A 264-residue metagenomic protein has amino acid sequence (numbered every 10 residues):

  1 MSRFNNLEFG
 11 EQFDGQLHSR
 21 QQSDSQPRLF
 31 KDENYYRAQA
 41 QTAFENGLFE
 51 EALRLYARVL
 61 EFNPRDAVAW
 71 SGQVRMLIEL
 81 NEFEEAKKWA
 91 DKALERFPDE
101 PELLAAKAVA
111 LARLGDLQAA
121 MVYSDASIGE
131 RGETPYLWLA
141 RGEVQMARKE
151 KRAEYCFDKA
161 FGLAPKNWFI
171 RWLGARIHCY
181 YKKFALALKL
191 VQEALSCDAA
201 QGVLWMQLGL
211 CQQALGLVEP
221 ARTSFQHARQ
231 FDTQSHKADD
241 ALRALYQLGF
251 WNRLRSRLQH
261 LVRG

Functional and structural regions predicted by a protein language model:
L17-Y36: TPR-adjacent "capping" and linker segments in tetratricopeptide-repeat scaffold/adaptor proteins
E33, A67-V68, P101-E102, E133-Y136 (+3 more regions): Helix-start (N-cap) detector for alpha-helical repeat units in TPR-like alpha-solenoids, especially tetratricopeptide
A38, G72, A106, A140 (+3 more regions): Canonical tetratricopeptide repeat
N46-R54, L80-K92, L114-A126, Q145-K159 (+3 more regions): Structural signature of tandem alpha-helical TPR/SEL1-like repeats, specifically the intra-repeat loop/turn
R58-E79: Short, charge-rich amphipathic alpha-helical segments embedded in non-transmembrane helical bundles/solenoids
